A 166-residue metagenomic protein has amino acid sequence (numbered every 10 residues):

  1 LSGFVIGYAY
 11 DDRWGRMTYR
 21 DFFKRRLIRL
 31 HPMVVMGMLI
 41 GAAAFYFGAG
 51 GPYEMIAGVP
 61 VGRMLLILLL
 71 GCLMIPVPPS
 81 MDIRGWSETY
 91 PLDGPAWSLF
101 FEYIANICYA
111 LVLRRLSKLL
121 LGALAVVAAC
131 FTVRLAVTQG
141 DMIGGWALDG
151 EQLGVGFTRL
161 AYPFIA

Functional and structural regions predicted by a protein language model:
L1-F4, G37, Y162-A166: Hydrophobic cores of alpha-helical transmembrane segments in multi-pass inner/ER membrane proteins, independent
G3, L27, E102: Divalent metal-coordination and catalytic microenvironments
G3, L39, A129-T132: Hydrophobic alpha-helical transmembrane segments of multipass integral membrane proteins
F4-V5, N106: Active-site phosphate/pyrophosphate-handling residues
I6-W14, A43-A49, L111-L119, A166: Structural signal for the C-terminal ends of transmembrane alpha-helices and the immediately following loop
Y10-L70, A105-N106: Transmembrane alpha-helical segments and their boundary/interface "anchor" motifs in multi-pass integral membrane
G62-A166: Aromatic-enriched alpha-helical transmembrane segments of multi-pass intramembrane proteins
